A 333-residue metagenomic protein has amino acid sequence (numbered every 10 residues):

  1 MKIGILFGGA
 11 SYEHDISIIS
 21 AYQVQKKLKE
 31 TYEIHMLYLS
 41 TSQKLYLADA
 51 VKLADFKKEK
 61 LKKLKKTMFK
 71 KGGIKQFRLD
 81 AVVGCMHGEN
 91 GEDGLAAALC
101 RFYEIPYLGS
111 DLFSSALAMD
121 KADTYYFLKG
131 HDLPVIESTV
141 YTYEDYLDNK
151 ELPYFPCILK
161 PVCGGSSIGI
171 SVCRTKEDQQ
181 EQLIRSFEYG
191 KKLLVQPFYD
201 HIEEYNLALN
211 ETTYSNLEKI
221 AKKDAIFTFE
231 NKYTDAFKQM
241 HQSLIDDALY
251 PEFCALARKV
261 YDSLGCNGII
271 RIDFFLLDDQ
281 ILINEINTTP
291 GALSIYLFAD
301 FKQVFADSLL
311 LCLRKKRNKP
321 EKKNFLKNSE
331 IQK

Functional and structural regions predicted by a protein language model:
M1-L108, F113, T142-D148: ATP-binding N-terminal substructure of ATP-dependent carboxylate-amine bond-forming enzymes
I3-F7, S11-Y12, I19, I34 (+2 more regions): Active-site nucleotide/adenylate-binding loops and adjacent lid/helix of ATP-dependent enzymes
V51-D55, Y126-L128, P153-Y154, T212-T213: Short, hinge-like loop/turn segments at secondary-structure boundaries
G88, S167, I220-K223, N287-A299: Glycine-rich phosphate/pyrophosphate-binding beta-alpha loops
C100, F127-K129, F298: Structural element of the ATP-grasp superfamily
R174-D247, L276, Q280-L282: Phosphate-binding site of ATP-dependent enzymes
A248, L276-K333: C-terminal active-site "lid" helix and adjoining low-complexity regulatory extension at the edge of ATP-using catalytic
N267-R271, K322: Flexible, glycine/charged-enriched surface loops at secondary-structure junctions
